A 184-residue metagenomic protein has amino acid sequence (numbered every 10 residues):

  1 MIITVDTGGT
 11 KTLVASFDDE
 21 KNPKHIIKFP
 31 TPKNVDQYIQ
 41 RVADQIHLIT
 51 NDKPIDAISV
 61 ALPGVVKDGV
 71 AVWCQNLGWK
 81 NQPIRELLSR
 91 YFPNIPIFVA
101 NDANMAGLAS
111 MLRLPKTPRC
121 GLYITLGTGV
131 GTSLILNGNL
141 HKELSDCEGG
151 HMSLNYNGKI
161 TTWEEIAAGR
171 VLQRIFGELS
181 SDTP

Functional and structural regions predicted by a protein language model:
M1-D6, C120-I124: Two-metal-ion RNase H-like nuclease active-site motif
I2-L62: Conserved phosphate-binding loops in N-terminal lobes of ATP-dependent enzymes of the actin/Hsp70/sugar-kinase
T10, P63-V65, G127-G129: Short glycine-rich anion-binding loops that position phosphate/pyrophosphate groups of nucleotides and phosphorylated
T12, K24, V72, H141-K142: Generic structural signal for well-ordered beta-strand positions
A15-D18, K28, V35-Y38, F98-A100 (+1 more regions): Glycine/GP-enriched mid-protein hinge/lid loop-to-helix segment characteristic of carbohydrate kinases
K21-P23, G64-D68, L172, L179: Short, basic/glycine-rich phosphate-binding loops at helix/coil junctions that contact nucleotide phosphates
P32-A43, H47, K53-I58, V65-C120 (+1 more regions): Glycine-rich phosphate-binding loop and adjoining helix at the ATP-binding site of ATP-dependent phosphoryl-transfer
